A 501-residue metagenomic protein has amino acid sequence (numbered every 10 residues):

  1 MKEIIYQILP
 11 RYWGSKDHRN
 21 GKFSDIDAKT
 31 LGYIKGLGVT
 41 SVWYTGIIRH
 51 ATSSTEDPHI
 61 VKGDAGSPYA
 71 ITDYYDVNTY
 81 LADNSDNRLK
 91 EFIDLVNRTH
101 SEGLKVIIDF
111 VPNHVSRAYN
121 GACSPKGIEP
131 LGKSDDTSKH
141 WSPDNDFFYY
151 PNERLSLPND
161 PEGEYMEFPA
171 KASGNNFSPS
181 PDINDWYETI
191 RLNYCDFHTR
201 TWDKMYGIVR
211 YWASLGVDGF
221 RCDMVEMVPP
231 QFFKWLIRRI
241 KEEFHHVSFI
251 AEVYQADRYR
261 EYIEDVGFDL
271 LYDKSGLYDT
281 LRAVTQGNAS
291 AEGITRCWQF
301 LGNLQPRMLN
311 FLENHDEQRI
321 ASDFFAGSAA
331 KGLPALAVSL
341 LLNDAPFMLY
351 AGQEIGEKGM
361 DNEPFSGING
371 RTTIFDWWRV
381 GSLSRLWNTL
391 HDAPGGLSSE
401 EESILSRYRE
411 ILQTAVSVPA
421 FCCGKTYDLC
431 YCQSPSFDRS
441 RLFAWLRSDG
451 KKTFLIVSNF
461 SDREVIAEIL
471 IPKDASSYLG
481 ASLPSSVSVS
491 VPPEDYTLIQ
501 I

Functional and structural regions predicted by a protein language model:
K2, G38-T40, E102-L104, G216-D218 (+4 more regions): Short, well-ordered coil/turn segments that N-cap beta-strands
E3-T40, G46-Y211, L236, E242: Substrate-binding/active-site clefts of carbohydrate-active enzymes
I4-I8, V42-Y44, V106-I108, F220 (+4 more regions): Hydrophobic faces of well-ordered beta-strands that scaffold small-molecule active sites in alpha/beta enzyme cores
I8, I34, Y44, Y74 (+10 more regions): Conserved, mostly hydrophobic/aromatic
T52, N314, R319-E468: Loop/helix patches that line or flank the sugar-binding groove of alpha-linked glycan CAZymes
G207-R210, D218-M308, G356-E410, T414 (+1 more regions): Active-site-proximal helices and loops of the catalytic beta/alpha 8
E464-L483: Beta-strand-rich binding/interaction modules
S485-I501: C-terminal beta-strand-rich structural cap/linker in extracellular carbohydrate-active enzymes
